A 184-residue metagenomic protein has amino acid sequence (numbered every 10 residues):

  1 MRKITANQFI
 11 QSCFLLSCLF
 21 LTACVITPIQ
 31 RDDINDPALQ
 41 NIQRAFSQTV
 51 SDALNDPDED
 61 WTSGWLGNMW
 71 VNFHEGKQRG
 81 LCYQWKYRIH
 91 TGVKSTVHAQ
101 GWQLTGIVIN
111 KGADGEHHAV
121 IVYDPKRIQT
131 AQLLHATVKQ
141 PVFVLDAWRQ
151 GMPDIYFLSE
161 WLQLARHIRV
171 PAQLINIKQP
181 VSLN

Functional and structural regions predicted by a protein language model:
R2-F14: Bacterial N-terminal signal peptides that target proteins for export
F20-A23: C-terminal motif of bacterial Sec signal peptides marking the signal peptidase cleavage site
V25-T27: Bacterial signal peptide processing site
R31-A53: Post-signal peptide N-terminal segment of mature Sec-exported envelope proteins
D32-D36, N68-L81: Second-shell loop/turn segments in exported
F73-G115: Mid-length scaffold segments of soluble, non-membrane domains
H98-D154: Hydrophobic/aromatic-rich core segments of domains that either
K139-N184: C-terminal partner/receptor-binding element of secreted or periplasmic proteins
